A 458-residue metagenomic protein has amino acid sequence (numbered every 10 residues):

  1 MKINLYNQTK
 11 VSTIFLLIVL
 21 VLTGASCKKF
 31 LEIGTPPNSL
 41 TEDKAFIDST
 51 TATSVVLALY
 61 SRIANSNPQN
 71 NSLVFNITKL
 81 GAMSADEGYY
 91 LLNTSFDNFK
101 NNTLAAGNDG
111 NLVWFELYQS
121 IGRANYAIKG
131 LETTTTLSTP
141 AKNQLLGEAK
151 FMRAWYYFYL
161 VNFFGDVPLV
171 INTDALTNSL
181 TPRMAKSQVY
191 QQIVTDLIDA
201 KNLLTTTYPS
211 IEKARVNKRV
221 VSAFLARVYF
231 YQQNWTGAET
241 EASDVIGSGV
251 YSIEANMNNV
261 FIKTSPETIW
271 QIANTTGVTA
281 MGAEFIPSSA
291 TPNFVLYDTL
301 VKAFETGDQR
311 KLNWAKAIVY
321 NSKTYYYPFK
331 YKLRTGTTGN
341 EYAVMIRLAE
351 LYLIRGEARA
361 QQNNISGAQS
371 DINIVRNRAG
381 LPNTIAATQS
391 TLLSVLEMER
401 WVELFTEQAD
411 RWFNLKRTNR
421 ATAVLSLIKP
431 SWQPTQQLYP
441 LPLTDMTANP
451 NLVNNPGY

Functional and structural regions predicted by a protein language model:
K2-I3, C27-I77, N449-Y458: Acidic, glycine-rich segments characteristic of secretory precursors and extracytoplasmic regions
E42-D43, N70-Y90, V170, T205-E284 (+1 more regions): Short, surface-exposed recognition loops and adjoining beta-strand edges that mediate ligand/DNA contacts, enriched
T53, S61, N67, L91-F164 (+5 more regions): Conserved, well-structured interaction surfaces
S84, N93-F96, E239-L348, E403 (+2 more regions): Hydrophobic-face positions in mid-chain alpha helices that act as interaction patches
M281-G282, E305, Q309, T388-Y458: Long, intrinsically disordered, low-complexity segments
